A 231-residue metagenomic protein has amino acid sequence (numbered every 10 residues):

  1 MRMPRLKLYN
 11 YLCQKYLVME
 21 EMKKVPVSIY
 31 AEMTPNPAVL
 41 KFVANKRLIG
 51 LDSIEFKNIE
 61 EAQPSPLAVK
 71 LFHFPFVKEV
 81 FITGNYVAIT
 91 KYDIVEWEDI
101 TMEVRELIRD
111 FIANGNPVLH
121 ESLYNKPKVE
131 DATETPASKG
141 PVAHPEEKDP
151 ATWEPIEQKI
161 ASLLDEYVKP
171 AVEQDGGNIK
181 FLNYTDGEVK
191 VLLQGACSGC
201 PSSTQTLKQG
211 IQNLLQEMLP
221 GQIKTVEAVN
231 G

Functional and structural regions predicted by a protein language model:
P4-L6, C13-G231: Domain-level signature for proteins that mediate thiol-based redox and metal-cofactor handling
